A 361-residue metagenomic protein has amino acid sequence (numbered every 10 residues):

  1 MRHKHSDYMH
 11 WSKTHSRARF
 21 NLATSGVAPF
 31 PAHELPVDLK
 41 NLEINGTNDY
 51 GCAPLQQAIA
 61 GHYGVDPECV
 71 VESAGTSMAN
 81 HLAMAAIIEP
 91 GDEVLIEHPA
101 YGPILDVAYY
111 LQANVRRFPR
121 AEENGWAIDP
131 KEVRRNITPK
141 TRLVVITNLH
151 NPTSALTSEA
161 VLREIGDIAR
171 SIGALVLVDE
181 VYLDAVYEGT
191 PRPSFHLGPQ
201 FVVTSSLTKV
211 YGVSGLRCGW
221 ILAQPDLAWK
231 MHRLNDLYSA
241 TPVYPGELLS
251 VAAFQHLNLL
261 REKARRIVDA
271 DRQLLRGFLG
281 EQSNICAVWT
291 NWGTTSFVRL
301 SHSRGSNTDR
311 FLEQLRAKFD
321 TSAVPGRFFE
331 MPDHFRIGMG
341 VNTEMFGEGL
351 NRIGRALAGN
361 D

Functional and structural regions predicted by a protein language model:
M1, A86-I146: PLP-dependent aminotransferase-like
M1-L82, F254-Q255, N360-D361: N-terminal small-domain helix-loop-helix segment of the aminotransferase-like
D92, A113, S171-L175, E180 (+1 more regions): A short helix->loop->beta-strand "cap" motif at the edges of active sites that frequently abuts
E123-Y187: Active-site phosphate-binding strand-loop segment of PLP-dependent enzymes
L197-K230, P242: Active-site PLP attachment segment
M231-Y238, A253-R276, R304-G305: Structural signature of PLP-dependent enzymes
V251, V268-R276, A287-L300: Conserved glycine-rich beta-strand-loop-beta hairpin in the small C-terminal domain of fold type I
E313-A323, F328-D361: PLP-dependent enzyme catalytic core of the Aspartate aminotransferase-like
